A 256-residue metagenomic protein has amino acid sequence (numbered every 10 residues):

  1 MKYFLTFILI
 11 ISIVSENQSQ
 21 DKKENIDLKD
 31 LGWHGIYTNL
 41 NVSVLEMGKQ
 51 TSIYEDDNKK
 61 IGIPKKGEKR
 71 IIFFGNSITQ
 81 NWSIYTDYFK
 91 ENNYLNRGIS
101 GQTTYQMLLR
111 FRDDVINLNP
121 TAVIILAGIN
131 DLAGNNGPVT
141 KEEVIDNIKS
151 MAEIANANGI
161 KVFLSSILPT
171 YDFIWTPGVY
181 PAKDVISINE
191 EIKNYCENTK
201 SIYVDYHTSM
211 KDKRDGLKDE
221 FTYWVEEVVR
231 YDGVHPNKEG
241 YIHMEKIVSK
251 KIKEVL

Functional and structural regions predicted by a protein language model:
M1-I72, D87, K253-L256: N-terminal secretory targeting modules
K59-I71, L108-L118, K149-N156: Short amphipathic alpha-helices and their capping/turn segments at secondary-structure boundaries
I72-F74, L95: Conserved beta-strand elements of the Class I
F74-G75, S165: Short hydrophobic segments within beta-strands
T79-I99, T104-I145, L168-T170: Oxyanion-hole/transition-state-stabilizing segment in secreted/luminal serine hydrolases and related acyltransferases
L126-L132, A152-I186, H207: Active-site segments of SGNH/GDSL-like serine hydrolases that catalyze O-acetyl group transfer/hydrolysis on lipids
T140-S165, E191-S201: Charged, glycine-enriched surface loops/patches that mediate electrostatic binding to polyanionic ligands
P169-L256: Catalytic His-Asp segment of secreted/periplasmic serine-dependent ester chemistry enzymes
